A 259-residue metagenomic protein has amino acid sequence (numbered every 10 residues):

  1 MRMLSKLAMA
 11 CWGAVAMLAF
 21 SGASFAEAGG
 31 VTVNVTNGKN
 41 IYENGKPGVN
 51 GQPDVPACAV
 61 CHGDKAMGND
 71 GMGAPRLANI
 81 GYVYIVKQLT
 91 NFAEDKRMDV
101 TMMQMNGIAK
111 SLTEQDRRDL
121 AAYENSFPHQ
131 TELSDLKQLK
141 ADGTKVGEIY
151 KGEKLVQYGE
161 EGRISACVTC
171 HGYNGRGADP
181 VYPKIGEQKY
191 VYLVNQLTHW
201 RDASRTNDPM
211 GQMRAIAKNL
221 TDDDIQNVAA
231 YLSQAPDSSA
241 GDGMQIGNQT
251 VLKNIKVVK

Functional and structural regions predicted by a protein language model:
M1-W12: Bacterial N-terminal signal peptides that target proteins for export
G13-A14, S24-A26: Cleavable N-terminal signal peptides
F20-S21: N-terminal signal peptide c-region/cleavage motif recognized by signal peptidases
A26-D54, G73, T131-E160, V258-K259: Electrostatic cytochrome c docking/interface patches
V33-D95: The feature marks the first
E43-A59, Y82, E153, Q157-V168 (+2 more regions): Sequence context surrounding c-type heme c attachment/ligation sites in exported
V55-D64, L120, E124, G152 (+3 more regions): The canonical Cys-X-X-Cys-His
N69-A78, N91-F127, E132-K140, D179-P183 (+2 more regions): Axial heme c-ligation environment in periplasmic c-type cytochrome domains
